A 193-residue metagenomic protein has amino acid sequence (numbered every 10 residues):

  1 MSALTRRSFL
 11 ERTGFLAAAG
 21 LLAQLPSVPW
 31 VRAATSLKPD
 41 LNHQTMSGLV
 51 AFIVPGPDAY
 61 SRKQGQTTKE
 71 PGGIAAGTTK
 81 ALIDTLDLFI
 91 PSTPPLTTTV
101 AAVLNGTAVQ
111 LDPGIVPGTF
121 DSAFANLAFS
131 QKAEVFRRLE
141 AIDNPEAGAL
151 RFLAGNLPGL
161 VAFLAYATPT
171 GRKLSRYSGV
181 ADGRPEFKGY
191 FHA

Functional and structural regions predicted by a protein language model:
M1-A18: N-terminal secretory signal peptides and thylakoid transit peptides that target proteins across membranes
R7, P39-D40: A general structural signal for short secondary-structure junctions and capping/turn motifs
S8, G14, L88, A123 (+3 more regions): Intrinsic disorder/low-structure terminal segments
L21-L22, S61: Short linear functional motifs in flexible/disordered or boundary regions
A23-V28: C-terminal segment of classical bacterial N-terminal signal peptides
V31-A33: Boundary at the C-terminal end of the N-terminal hydrophobic targeting segment
L37-K38, T45-M46, V50-Y166: Flexible, low-complexity segments enriched for small/polar residues
T170-A193: Short, functional C-terminal segments
